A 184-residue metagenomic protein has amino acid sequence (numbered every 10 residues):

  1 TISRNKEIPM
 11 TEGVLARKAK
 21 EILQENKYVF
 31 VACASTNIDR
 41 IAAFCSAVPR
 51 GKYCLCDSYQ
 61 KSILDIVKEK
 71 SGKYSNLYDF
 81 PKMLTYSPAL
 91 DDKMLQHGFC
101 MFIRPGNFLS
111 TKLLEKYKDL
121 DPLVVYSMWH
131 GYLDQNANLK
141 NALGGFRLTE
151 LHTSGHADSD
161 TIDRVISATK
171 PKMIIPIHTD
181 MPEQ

Functional and structural regions predicted by a protein language model:
T1-Q184: Acidic/His-rich, metal-assisted hydrolase cores and their charged scaffolds
